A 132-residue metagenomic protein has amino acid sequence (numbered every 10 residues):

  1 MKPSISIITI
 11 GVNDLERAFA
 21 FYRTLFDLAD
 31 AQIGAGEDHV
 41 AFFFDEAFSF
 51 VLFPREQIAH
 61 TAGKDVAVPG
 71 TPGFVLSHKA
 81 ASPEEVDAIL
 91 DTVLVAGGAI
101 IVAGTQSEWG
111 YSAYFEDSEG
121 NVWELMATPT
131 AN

Functional and structural regions predicted by a protein language model:
M1-A20, G73-H78, P129-N132: N-terminal beta-strand motif that seeds the catalytic metal site of vicinal oxygen chelate
T9-I58: Core segments of cupin and vicinal oxygen chelate
E37-H39, G73, G110: Short hydrophobic/aromatic beta-strand or adjacent loop that forms the aromatic wall/cage of a ligand/substrate-binding
A41, L90-N132: Vicinal oxygen chelate
D45-A47, P69-G73: Short connector loops at helix/strand junctions that flank enzyme active sites, especially segments positioning acidic
T61-V66: Short beta-strand/turn micro-motifs at beta-sheet edges
P72-D91, G97-G98: Mid-chain, well-packed structural core segment of small domains
